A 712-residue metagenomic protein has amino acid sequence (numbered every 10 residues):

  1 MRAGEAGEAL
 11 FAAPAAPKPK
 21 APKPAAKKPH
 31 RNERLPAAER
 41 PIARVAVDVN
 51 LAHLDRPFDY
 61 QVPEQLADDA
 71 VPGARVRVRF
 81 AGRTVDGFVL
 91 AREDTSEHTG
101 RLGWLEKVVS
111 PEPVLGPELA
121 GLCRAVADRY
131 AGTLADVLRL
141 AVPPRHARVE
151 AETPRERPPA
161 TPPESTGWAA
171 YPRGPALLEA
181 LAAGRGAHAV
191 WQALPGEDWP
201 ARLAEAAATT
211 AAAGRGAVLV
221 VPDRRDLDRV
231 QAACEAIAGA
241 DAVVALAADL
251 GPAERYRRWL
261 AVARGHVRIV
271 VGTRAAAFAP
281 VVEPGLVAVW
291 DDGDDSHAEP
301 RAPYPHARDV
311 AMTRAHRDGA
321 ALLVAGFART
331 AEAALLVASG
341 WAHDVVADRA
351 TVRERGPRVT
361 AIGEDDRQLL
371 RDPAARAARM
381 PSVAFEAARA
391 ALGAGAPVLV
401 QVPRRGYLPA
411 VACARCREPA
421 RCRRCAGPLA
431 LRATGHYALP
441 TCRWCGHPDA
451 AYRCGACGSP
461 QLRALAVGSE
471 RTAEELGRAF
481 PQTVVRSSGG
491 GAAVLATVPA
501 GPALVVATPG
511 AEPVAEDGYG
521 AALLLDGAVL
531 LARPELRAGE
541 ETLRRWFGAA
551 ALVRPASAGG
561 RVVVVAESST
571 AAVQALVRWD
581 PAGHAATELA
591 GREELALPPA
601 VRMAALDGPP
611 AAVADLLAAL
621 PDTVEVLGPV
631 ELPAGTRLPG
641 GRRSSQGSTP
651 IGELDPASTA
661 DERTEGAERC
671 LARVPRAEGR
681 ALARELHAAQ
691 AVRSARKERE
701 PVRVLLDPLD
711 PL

Functional and structural regions predicted by a protein language model:
M1-P373, S382, G393, P513 (+5 more regions): Accessory, non-ATPase domains that flank or precede helicase/AAA+ motor cores in DNA-metabolism machines
R2-F11, L35, P72-R75, R329 (+5 more regions): C-terminal helicase module of SF1/SF2 nucleic-acid helicases/translocases
H188-Q192, V218-V220, L399-Q401, A412 (+1 more regions): Short hydrophobic/aromatic beta-strand immediately N-terminal to the Walker A/P-loop
A238-L250, R423-R424, A430-R432, A479-G491 (+1 more regions): Conserved RecA-like helicase motor-core motifs
A298-A302, A412-C413, P534-R537: Short, solvent-exposed loop/turn segments at secondary-structure boundaries
Y304-R308, S469, A473, G539-L543: Amphipathic alpha-helical segments in well-structured domains
R379-E386, A390-A479: Cys/His-rich short segments
